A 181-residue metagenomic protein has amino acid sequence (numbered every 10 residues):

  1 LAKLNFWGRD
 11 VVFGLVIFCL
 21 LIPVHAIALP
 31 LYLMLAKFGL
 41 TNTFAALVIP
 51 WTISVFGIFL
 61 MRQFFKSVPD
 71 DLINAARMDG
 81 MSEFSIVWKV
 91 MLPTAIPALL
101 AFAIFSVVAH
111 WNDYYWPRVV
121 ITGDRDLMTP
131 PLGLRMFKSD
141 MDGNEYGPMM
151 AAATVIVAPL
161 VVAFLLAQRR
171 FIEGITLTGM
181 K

Functional and structural regions predicted by a protein language model:
A2-K181: A structural signal for multi-pass alpha-helical bundles of membrane permease subunits that mediate small-molecule
